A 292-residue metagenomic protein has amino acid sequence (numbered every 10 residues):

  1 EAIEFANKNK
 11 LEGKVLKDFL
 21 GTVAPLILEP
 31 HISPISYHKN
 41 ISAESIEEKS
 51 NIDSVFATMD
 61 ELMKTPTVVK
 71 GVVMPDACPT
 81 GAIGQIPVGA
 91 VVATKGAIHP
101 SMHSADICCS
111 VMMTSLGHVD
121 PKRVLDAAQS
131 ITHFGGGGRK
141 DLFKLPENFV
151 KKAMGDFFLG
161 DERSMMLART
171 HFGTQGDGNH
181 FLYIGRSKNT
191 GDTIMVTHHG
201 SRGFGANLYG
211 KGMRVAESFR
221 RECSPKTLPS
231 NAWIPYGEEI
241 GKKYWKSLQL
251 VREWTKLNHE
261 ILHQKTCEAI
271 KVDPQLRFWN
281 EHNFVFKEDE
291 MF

Functional and structural regions predicted by a protein language model:
E1-K10: Amphipathic alpha-helical segments that form the core helices of the histone-fold
L11-E61, P66-M74, P79-V88, V92 (+4 more regions): Domain-length cofactor-binding catalytic modules of enzymes
M112-T114: Iron-sulfur (Fe-S) cluster-binding segments and ferredoxin-like electron-carrier domains, especially [2Fe-2S]
L116-H118: Acidic, low-complexity central loop/insert segments
D141-D156, M166, G173: Active-site- or binding-pocket-proximal scaffold segments within functional domains
